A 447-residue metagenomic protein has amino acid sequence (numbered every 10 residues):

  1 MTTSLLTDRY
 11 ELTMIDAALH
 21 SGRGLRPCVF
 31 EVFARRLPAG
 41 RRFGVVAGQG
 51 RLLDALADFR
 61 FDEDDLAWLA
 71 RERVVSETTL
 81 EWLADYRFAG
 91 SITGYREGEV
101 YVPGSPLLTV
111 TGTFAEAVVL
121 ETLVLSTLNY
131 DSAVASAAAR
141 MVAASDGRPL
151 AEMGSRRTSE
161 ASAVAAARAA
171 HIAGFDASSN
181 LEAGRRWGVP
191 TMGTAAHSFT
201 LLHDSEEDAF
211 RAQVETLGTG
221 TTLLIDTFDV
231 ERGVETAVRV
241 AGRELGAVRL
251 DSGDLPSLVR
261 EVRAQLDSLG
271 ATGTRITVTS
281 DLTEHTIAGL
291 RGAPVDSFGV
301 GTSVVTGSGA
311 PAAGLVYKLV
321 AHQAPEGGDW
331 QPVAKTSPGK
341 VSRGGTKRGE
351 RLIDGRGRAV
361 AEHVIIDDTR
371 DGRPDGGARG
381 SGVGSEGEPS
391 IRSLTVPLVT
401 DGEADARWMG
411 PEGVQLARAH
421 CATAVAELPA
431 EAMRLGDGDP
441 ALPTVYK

Functional and structural regions predicted by a protein language model:
M1-A84, A183-R185, M433, D437-G438 (+1 more regions): Non-catalytic terminal segments and appended small domains
M1-R26, G40, L269, T274 (+1 more regions): Gly/Ser/Thr/Ala-enriched C-terminal appendages of enzymes
M1-R26, R36-P38, L80-A89, G98-T272 (+4 more regions): Buried, small/hydrophobic-residue-enriched core segments of structured protein domains
V29-E31, A89, L150, V316 (+1 more regions): A residue-level signal for beta-strand positions that form part of recognition/binding surfaces within mature
I92: Segments forming glycine/polar-rich beta-alpha architectures that bind adenosine-containing cofactors
Y95: Active-site cofactor/substrate anionic-group-binding motifs, chiefly glycine- and Lys/Arg-rich phosphate-binding loops
T277: Contiguous mid-protein beta-loop-alpha structural module that forms a pocket-lining wall or clamp of enzyme active
